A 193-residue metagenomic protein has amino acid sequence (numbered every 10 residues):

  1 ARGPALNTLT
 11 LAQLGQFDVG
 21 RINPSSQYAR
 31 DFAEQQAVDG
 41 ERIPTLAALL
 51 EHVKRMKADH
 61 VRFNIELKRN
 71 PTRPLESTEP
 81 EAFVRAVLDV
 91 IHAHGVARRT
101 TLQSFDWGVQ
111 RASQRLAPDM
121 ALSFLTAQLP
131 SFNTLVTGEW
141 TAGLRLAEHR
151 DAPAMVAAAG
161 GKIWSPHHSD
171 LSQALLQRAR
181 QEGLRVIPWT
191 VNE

Functional and structural regions predicted by a protein language model:
R2-A121, L125-P130, W140, R145-E148 (+2 more regions): Metal-dependent phosphodiesterase/phospholipase catalytic core, i.e., the His/Asp/Glu-rich active-site region
P74, Q173-L175: Extracytoplasmic/secreted cell-surface and envelope-processing proteins
R111, A154, L176-Q177: Alpha-helical segments flanking ligand/cofactor-binding loops in enzyme cores
P130-F132, Q173: Generic structural signal for helix capping and beta-alpha/helix-loop junctions
T134-V136: Acceptor-binding helix/loop patch of EC 2.4 sugar-transfer enzymes, predominantly nucleotide-sugar-dependent
P166-Q173, N192-E193: Acidic-and-aromatic substrate-binding clefts and catalytic sites of carbohydrate-active enzymes
R180, L184-V186, V191: C-terminal soluble interaction/assembly domains
